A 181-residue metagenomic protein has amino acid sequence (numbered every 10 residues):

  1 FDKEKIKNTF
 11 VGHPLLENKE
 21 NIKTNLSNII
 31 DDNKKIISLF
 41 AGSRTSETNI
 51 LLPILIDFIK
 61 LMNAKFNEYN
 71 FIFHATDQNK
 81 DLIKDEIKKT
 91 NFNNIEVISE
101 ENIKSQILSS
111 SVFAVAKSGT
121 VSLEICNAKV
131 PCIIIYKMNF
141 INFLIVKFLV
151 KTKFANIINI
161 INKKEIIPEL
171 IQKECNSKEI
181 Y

Functional and structural regions predicted by a protein language model:
F1-Y181: Nucleotide-activated sugar donor-binding and catalytic core shared by glycosyltransferases and related lipid-linked
